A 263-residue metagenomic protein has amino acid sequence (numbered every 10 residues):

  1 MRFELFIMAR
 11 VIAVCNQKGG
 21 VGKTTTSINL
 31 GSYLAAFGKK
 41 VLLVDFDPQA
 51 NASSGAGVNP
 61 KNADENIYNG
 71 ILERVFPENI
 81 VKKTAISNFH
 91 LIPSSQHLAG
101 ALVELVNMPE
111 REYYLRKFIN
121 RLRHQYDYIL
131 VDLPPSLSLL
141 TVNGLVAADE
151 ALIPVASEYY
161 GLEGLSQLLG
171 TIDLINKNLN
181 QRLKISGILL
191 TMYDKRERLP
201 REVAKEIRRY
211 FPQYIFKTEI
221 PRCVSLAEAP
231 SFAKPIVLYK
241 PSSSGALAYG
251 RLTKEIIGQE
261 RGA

Functional and structural regions predicted by a protein language model:
M1-A263: P-loop NTP-binding core
